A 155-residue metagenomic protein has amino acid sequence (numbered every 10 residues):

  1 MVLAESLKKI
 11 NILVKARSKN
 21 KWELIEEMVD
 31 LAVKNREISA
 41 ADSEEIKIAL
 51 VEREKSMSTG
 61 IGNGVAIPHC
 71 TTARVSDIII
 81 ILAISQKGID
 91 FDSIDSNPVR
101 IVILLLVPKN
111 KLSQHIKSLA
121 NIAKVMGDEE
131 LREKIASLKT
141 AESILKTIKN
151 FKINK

Functional and structural regions predicted by a protein language model:
M1-K155: Cytosolic covalent-transfer regions centered on His/Cys nucleophiles that carry phosphoryl or persulfide groups
